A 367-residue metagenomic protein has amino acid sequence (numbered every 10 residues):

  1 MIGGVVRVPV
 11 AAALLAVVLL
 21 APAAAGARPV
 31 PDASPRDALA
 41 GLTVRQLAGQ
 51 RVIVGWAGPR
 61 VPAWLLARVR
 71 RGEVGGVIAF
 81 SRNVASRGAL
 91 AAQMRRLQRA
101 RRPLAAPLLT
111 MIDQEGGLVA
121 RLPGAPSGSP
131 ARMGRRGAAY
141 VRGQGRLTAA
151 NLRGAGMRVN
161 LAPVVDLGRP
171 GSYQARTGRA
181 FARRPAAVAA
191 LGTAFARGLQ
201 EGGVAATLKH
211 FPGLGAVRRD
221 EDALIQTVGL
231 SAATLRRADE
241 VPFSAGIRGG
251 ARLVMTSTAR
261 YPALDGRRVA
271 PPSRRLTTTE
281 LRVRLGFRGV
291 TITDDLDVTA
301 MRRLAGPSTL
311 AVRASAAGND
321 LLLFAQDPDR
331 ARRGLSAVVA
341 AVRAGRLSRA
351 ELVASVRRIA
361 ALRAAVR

Functional and structural regions predicted by a protein language model:
P9-P22: Bacterial N-terminal signal peptides
G26-G124: N-terminal hydrophobic targeting/anchoring segments and the immediately downstream early-domain regions of hydrolases
T43, W64, A85-Q98, R102 (+1 more regions): Second-shell residues forming the walls of enzyme active-site clefts
G49-W56, G75-A79, L108-Q114, V159-P163 (+5 more regions): Hydrophobic faces of well-ordered beta-strands that scaffold small-molecule active sites in alpha/beta enzyme cores
Q98-P126, V141-L167, V188-G213: Glycine-rich, aromatic-flanked loop segments that form ligand/cofactor-binding clefts across common enzyme folds
P126-G137, A180-A182: A charged helix-plus-loop insertion that forms the helical arch/lid used to bind and gate nucleic-acid substrates
G128, V159-F181, G203-G229: Short glycine/serine-rich loop/turn segments
A337-A340, A344-R367: Mid-to-C-terminal alpha-helical segments outside catalytic/metal-binding sites
